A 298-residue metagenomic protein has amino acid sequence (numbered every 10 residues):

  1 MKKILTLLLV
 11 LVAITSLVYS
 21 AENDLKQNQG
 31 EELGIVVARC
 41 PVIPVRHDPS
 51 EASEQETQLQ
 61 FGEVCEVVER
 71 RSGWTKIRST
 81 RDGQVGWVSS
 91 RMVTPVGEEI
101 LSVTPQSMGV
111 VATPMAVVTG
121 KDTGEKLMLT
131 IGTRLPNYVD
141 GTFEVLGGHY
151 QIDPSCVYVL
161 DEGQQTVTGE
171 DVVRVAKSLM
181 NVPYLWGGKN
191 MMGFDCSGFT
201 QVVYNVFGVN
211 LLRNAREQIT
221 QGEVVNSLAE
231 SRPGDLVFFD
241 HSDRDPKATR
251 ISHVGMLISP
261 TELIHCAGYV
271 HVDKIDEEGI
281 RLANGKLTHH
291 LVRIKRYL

Functional and structural regions predicted by a protein language model:
I4-A13: Sec-dependent N-terminal signal peptides
V18-L33, S50, T57, R71 (+4 more regions): Boundary regions of SH3-family modules and the immediately adjacent low-complexity/disordered segments in eukaryotic
E22, P95, V159-E162, V225 (+2 more regions): Aromatic- and glycine-rich peptidoglycan recognition patches
S53, L59, L129, E230-S231: Short, well-ordered loop/turn sites that connect or cap secondary structure elements
G62, L129-L135, G234: Loop/turn positions that initiate beta-strands
A176, G188-F207: Active-site nucleophilic cysteine motif
V209-D273, E278: ...with weaker cross-activation on analogous glycine-rich loops/strands in unrelated enzymes
